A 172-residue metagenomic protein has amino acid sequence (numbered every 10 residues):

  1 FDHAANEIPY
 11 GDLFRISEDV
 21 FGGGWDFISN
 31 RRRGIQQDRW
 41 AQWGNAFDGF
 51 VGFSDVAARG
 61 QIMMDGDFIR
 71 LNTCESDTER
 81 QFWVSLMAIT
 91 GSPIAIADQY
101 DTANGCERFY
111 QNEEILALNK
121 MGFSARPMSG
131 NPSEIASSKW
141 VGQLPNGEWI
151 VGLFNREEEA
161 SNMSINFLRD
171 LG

Functional and structural regions predicted by a protein language model:
F1-D101: Glycan-recognition surfaces
D2-A4, L118, L168: Extended hydrophobic/Leu-rich segments
F14-R15, R108, R169-L171: Short, low-complexity, polar/charged sequence segments that are solvent-exposed and flexible
F21, Q36-R39, E79, G105 (+4 more regions): Acidic, low-complexity intrinsically disordered regions
F27-I28, D38, F53, F109 (+3 more regions): Intrinsically disordered, low-complexity, compositionally biased regions/tails
S76, N104, N166-L168: Generic structural signal for alpha-helix starts
Q81, S85-G130: Catalytic cores of secreted or luminal carbohydrate-active enzymes
Q81-T90, A95-A97, S133-L171: Carbohydrate-binding surface patches
